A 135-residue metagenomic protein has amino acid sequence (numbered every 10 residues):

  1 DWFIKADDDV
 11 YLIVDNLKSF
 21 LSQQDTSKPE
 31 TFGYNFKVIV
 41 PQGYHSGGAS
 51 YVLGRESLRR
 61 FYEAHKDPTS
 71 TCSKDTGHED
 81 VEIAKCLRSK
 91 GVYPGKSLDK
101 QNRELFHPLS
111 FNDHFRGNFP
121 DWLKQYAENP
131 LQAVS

Functional and structural regions predicted by a protein language model:
D1-S135: Secretory-pathway lumenal glyco-enzymes, predominantly type II signal-anchor Golgi glycosyltransferases
